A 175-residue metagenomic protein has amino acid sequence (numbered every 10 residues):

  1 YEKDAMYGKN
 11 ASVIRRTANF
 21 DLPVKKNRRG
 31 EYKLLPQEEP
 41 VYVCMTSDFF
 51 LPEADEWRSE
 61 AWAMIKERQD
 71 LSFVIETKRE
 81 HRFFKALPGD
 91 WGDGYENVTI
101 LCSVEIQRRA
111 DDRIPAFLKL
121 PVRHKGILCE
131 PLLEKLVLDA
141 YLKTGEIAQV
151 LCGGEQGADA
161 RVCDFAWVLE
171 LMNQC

Functional and structural regions predicted by a protein language model:
Y1-A11: Canonical Radical SAM [4Fe-4S] cluster-binding loop centered on the CxxxCxxC motif and its immediate flanking residues
N10, T17-A18: Acidic, aromatic-lined catalytic clefts of primarily extracellular/periplasmic carbohydrate-active enzymes that remodel
A11-S12, R109: General helical secondary-structure elements
S12-V13, K25: Intrinsically disordered, low-complexity regions enriched in serine, threonine, proline and polar/charged residues
N19-C175: Conserved AdoMet/S-adenosylmethionine-binding subsite of the radical SAM
